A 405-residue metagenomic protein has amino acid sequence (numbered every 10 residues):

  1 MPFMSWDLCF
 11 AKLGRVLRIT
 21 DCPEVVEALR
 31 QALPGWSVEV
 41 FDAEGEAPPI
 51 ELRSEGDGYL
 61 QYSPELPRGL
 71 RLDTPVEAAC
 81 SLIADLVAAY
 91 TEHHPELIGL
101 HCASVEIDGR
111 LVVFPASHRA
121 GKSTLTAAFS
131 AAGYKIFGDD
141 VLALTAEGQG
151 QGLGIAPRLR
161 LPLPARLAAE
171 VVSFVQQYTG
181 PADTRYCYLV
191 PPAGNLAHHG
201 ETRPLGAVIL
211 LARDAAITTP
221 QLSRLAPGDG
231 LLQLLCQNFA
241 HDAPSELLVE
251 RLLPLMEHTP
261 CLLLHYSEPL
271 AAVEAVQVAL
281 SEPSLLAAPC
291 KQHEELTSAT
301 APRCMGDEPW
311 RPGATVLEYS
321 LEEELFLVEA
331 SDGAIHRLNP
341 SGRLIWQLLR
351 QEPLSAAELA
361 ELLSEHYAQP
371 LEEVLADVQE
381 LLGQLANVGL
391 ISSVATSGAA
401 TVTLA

Functional and structural regions predicted by a protein language model:
M1-S81, D85-A89, H93, E274 (+10 more regions): Long, basic/Gly/Ser/Thr-rich N-terminal segments that mediate initial subcellular attachment or targeting
F3, D7-L8, G14-L29, H101-D108 (+3 more regions): Glycine-rich, often acidic-flanked micro-motifs that create phosphate/phosphodiester-binding or positioning elements
E96-L97: Short coil-to-beta microelement around the adenine-binding A-loop and adjacent beta1/P-loop entry of ABC ATPase
S104, L111, Q149, E324-L325 (+3 more regions): Structural motif
K122: Conserved lysine of the Walker
L125-T126: Post-Walker A alpha-helix
L225-F239, Y319-E323, V328-Q347: Low-complexity, glycine/alanine/valine/leucine- and proline-rich hydrophobic stretches
A287, R337-A405: Long, charge-rich, low-complexity alpha-helical segments
